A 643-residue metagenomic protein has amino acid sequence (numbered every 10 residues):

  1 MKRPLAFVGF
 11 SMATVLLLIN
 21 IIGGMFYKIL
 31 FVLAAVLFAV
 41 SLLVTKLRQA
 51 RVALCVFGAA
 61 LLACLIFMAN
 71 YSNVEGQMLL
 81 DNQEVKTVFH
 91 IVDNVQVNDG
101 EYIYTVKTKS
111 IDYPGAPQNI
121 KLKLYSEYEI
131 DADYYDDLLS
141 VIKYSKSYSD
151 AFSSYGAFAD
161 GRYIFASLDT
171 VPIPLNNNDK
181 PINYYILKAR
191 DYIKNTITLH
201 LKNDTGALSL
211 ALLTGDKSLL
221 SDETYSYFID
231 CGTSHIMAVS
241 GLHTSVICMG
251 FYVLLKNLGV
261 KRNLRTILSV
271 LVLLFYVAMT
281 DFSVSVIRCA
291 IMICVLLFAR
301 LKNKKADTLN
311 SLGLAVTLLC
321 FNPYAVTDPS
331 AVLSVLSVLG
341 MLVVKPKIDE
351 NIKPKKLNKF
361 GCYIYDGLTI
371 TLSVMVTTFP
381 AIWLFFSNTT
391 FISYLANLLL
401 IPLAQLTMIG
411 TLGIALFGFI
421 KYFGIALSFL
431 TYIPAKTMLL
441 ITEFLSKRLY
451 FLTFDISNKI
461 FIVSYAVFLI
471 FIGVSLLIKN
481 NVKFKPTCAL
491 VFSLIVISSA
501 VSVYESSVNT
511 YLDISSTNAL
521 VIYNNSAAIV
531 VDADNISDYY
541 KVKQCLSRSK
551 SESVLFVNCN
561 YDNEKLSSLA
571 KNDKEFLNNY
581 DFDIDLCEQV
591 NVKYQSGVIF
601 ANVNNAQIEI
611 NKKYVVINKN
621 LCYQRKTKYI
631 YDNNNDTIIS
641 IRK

Functional and structural regions predicted by a protein language model:
M1-I21, V295, A299, P354 (+2 more regions): Hydrophobic alpha-helical segments
M1-M78, R288, S475-K479, R642: N-terminal leader/targeting segments
F7, L47-G58, E223-S393, N458-Y504: Hydrophobic alpha-helical transmembrane segments in multi-pass membrane proteins
M12, S221-C231, N388-F391, I441-D455: Juxtamembrane membrane-water interface segments that cap and precede transmembrane helices
V15, F89, I142, L212 (+7 more regions): Divalent metal-coordination and catalytic microenvironments
A63-H235, Y540: Membrane-interface helix/helix-cap signal primarily in integral membrane proteins
H90, Y102, K109-Y113, Y128-Y134 (+3 more regions): Non-globular, low-confidence helical/coil segments that flank catalytic cores
I186, R190, K194-T198, G361 (+5 more regions): Membrane-interacting alpha-helical segments
